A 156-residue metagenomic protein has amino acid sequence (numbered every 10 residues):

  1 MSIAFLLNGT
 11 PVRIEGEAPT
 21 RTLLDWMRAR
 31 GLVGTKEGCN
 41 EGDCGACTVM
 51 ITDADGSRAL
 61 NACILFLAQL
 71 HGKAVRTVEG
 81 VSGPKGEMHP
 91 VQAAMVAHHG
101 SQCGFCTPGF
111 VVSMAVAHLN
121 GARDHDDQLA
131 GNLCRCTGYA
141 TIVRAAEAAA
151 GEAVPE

Functional and structural regions predicted by a protein language model:
M1-E156: Signature of N-terminal electron-transfer/Fe-S-associated modules in redox systems
